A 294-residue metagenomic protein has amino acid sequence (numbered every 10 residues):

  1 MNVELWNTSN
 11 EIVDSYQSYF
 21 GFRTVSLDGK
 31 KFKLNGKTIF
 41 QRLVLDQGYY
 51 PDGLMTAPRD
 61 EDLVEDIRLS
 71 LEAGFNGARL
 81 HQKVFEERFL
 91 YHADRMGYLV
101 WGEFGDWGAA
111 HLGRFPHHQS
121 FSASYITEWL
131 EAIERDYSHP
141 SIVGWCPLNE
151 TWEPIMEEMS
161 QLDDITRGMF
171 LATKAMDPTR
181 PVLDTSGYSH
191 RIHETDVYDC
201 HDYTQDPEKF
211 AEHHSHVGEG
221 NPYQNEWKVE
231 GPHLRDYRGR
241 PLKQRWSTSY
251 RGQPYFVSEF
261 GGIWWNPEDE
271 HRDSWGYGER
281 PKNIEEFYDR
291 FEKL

Functional and structural regions predicted by a protein language model:
M1-E87, H92, M96-G97, V143-G144 (+2 more regions): Secreted/periplasmic carbohydrate-active enzymes, especially glycoside hydrolases
G77-L294: Substrate-binding/catalytic cleft of secreted carbohydrate-active enzymes, primarily glycoside hydrolases
